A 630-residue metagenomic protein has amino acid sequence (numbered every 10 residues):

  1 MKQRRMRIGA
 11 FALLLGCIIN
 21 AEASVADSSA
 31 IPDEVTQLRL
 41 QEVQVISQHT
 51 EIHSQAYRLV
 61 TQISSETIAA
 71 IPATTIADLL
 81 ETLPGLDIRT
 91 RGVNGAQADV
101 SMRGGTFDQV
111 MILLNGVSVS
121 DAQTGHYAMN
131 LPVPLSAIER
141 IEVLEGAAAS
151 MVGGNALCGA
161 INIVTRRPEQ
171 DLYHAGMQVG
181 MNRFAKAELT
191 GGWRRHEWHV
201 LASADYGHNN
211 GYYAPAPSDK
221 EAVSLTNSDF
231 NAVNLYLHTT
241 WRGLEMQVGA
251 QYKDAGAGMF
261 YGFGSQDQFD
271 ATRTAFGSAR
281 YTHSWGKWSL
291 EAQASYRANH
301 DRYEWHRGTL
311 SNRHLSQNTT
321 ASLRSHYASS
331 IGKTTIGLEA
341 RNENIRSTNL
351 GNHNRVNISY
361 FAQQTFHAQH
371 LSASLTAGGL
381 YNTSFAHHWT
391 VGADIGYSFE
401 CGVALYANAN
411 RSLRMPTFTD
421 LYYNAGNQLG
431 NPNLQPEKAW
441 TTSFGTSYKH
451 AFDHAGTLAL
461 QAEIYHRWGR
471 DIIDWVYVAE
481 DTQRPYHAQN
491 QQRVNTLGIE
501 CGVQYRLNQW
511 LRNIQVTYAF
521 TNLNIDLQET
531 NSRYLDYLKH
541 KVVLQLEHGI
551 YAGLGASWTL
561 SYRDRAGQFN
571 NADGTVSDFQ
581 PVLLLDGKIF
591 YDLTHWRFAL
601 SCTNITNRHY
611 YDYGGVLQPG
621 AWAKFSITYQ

Functional and structural regions predicted by a protein language model:
L38-A69, D99: N-terminal periplasmic "start-of-domain" segments of outer-membrane beta-barrel proteins
I76-L79, A98-S101, V110-L113, A128-P134 (+3 more regions): N-terminal periplasmic accessory domains that precede and gate Gram-negative outer-membrane beta-barrel machines
A77, E81-V117, E139: Extracytoplasmic beta-strand/coil segments of soluble accessory domains associated with Gram-negative outer-membrane
S118-E145, R484: Short acidic/polar hinge/loop motifs at secondary-structure boundaries that mediate gating or recognition
N162, Q178, T190-T272: Periplasmic-side early beta-strands and strand-to-turn transitions of outer-membrane beta-barrels
N210-Y212, V233, Y562-F569, Q580-Q630: C-terminal beta-signal and adjacent terminal beta-strands/loops of Gram-negative outer-membrane beta-barrel proteins
F263-S284, S398, A404, N408-W468 (+2 more regions): Outer-membrane beta-barrel signature, preferentially recognizing the C-terminal barrel domain of Gram-negative
F366-L371, Y465-W468, N490-N571, T606 (+1 more regions): Gram-negative outer-membrane beta-barrel transporters
